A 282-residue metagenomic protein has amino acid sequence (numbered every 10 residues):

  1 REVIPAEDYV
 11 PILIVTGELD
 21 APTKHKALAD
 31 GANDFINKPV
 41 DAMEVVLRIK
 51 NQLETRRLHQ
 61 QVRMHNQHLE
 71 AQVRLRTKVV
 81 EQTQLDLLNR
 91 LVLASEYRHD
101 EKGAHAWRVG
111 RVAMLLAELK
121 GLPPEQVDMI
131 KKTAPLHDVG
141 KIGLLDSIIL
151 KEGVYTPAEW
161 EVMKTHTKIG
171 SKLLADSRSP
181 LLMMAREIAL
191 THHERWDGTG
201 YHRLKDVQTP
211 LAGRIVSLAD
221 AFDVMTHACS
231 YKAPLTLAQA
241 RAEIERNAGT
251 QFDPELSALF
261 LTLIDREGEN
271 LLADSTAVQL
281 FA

Functional and structural regions predicted by a protein language model:
R1, L53-R56, T226: Protein kinase-like catalytic domain
E2-Y9, L19-D34: Alpha4 helix (beta4-alpha4-beta5 surface) of REC/receiver domains from two-component response regulators
P22, I36-I49, L53: C-terminal output helix
G31, I49, D220: Active-site-proximal glycine-rich helix-loop-beta segment
R57-N89, L93, Y97-D100: Amphipathic alpha-helical coiled-coil "transmission" helices that mediate dimerization and conformational coupling
L85, V92-A282: Metal-dependent catalytic cores of enzymes that make or break cyclic nucleotides and related phosphoester linkages
